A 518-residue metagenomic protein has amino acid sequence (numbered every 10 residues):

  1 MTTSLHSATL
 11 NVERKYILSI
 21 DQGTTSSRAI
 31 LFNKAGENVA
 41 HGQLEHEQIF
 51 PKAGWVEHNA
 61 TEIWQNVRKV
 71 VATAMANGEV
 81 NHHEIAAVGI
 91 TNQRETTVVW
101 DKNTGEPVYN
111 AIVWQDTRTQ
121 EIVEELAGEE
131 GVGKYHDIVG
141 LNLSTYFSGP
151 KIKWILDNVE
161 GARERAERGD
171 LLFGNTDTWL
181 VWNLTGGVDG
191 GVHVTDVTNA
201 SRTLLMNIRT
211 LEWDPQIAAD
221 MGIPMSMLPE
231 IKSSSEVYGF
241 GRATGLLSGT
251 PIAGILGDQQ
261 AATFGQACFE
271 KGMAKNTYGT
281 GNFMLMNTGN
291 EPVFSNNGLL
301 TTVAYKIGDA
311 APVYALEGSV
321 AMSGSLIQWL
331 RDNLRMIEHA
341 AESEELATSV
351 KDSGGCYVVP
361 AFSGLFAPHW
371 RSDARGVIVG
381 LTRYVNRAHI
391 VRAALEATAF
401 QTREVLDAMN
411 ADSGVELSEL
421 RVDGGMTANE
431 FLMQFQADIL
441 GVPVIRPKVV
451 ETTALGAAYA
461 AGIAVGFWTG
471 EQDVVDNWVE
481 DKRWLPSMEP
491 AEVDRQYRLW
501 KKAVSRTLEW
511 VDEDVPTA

Functional and structural regions predicted by a protein language model:
M1-Y109, D137, E230-S235, L246-G254 (+6 more regions): N-terminal glycine/serine-rich phosphate-binding loop of ATP-dependent small-molecule kinases, especially carbohydrate
A8-V12, L18-I20, K34, Q120 (+6 more regions): Active-site core segments that coordinate phosphate-bearing ligands/cofactors across diverse enzyme families
S26, H82-I85, S226, S353 (+1 more regions): Short secondary-structure junction motifs
E57-A60, V108, I112-V113, L141-T145 (+1 more regions): Short gly/ser-rich anion-binding loops that grip negatively charged ligand groups
Q65-A72, A86, E95, E121-E124 (+3 more regions): N-terminal, well-ordered alpha-helical segments
D116: Carbohydrate-associated surface elements
P215-E236: A conserved helix-loop-beta module that forms one wall/lid of the active-site cleft in ATP-utilizing catalytic domains
